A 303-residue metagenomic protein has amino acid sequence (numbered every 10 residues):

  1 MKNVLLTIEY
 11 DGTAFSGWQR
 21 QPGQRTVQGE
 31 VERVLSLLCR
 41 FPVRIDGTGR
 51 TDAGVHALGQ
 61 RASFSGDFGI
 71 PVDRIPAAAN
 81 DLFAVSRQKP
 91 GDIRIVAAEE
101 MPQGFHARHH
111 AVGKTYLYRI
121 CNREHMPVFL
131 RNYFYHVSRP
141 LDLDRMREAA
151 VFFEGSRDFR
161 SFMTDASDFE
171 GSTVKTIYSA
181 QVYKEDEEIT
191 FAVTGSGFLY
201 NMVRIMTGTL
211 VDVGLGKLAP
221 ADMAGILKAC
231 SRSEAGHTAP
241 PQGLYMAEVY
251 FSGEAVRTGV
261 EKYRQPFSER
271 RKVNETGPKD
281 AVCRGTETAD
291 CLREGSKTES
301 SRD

Functional and structural regions predicted by a protein language model:
M1-D303: Structured-RNA-binding interfaces characteristic of tRNA pseudouridine synthases
